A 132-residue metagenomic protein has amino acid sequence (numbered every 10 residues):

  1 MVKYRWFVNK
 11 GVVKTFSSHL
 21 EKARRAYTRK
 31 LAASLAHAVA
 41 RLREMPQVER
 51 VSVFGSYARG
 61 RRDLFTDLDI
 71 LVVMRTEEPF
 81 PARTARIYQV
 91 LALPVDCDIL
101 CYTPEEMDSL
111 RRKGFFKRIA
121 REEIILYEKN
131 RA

Functional and structural regions predicted by a protein language model:
V2-R50, A58-L64, M74-A132: Catalytic core of pol beta-like nucleotidyltransferases
D69-V72: Short beta-strand->loop micro-motif that forms the acidic, two-metal-ion catalytic signature in nucleotide-processing
